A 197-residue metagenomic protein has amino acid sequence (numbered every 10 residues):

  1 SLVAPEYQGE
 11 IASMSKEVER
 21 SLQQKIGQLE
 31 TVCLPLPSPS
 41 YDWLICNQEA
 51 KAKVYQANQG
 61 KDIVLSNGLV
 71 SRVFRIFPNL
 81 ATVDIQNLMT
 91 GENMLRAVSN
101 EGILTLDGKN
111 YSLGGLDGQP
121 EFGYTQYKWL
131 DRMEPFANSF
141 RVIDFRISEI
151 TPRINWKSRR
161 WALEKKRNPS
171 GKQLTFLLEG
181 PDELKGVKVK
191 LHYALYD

Functional and structural regions predicted by a protein language model:
L2-V54: N-terminal pre-domain segments of enzymes
Q24, Q28, T105-D107, S112: Short, compositionally stereotyped local motifs that mark structural "simplifiers"
S38-G68, V73, D107-D197: Extended, loop-rich substrate-binding clefts of extracytoplasmic carbohydrate-active enzymes
K61-I63, V70-F74, P78-V83, T90-N93: Primarily extracytoplasmic ectodomains and periplasmic/lumenal surface modules that are beta-strand-rich
T82-D107: Acidic, aromatic-enriched beta-alpha/helix-loop junctions
